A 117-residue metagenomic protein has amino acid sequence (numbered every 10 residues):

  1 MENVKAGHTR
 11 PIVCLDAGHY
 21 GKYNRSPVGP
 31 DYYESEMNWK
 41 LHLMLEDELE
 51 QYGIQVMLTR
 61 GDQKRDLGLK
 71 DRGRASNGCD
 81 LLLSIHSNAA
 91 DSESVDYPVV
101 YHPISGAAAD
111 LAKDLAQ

Functional and structural regions predicted by a protein language model:
E2-I12, Y32-Q117: Active-site-proximal helix/loop segments of hydrolytic enzymes
R10-D31: Short glycine-rich His-centered loop
